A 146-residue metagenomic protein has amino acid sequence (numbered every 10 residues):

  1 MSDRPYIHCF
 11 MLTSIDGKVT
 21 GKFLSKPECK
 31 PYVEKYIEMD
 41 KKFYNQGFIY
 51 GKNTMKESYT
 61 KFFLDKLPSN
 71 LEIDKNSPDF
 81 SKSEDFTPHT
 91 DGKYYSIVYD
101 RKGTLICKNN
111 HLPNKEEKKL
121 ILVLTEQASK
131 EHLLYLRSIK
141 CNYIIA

Functional and structural regions predicted by a protein language model:
M1-P113: N-terminal nucleotide/polyanion-binding subdomain common to many enzyme families
P113-A146: Histidine/lysine/aspartate-rich catalytic loop segments that bind and position anionic ligands
